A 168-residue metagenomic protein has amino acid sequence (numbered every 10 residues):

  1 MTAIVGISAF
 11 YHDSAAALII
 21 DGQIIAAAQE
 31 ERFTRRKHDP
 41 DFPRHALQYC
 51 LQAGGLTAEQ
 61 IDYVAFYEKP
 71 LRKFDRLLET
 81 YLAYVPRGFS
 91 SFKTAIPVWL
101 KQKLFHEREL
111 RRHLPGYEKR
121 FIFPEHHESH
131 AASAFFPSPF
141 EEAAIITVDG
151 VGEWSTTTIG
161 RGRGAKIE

Functional and structural regions predicted by a protein language model:
M1-E168: Short acidic/glycine-rich loops and adjacent helix/strand connectors that line catalytic pockets where negatively
